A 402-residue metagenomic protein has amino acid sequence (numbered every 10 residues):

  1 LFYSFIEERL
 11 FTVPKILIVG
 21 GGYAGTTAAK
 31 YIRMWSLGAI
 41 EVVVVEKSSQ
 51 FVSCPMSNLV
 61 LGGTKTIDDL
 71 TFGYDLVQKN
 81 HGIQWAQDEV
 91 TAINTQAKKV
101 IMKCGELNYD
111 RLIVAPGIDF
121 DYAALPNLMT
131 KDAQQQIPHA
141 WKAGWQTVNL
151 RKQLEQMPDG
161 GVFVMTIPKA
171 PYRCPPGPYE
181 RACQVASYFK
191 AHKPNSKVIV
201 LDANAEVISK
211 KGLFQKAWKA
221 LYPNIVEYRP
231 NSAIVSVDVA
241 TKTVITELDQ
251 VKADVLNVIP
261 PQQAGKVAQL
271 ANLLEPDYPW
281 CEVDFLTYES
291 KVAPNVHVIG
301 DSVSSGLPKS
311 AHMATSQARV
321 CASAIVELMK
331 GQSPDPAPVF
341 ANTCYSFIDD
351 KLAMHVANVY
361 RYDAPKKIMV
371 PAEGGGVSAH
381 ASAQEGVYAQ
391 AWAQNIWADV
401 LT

Functional and structural regions predicted by a protein language model:
I6-V13, Q84-E180, Q184-A191, N257: FAD-binding core/adjacent interface of flavoenzyme oxidoreductases
F11-Q84, K169-K210: Beta1-alpha1 glycine-rich phosphate/pyrophosphate-binding loop at the start of Rossmann-like nucleotide-binding domains
E41, N80-I93, K99-V100, L107 (+1 more regions): A Rossmann-like FAD-binding core segment of flavoenzymes
A124, M129-M157, K252-S316: FAD-site-proximal beta/loop scaffold in flavoenzymes
S302-F340: A conserved FAD-binding loop/helix module that cradles the flavin
V326-P365, M369-V370: Active-site-proximal substrate-binding core of FAD-dependent oxidoreductases
H355-T402: C-terminal auxiliary extensions adjacent to catalytic cores
